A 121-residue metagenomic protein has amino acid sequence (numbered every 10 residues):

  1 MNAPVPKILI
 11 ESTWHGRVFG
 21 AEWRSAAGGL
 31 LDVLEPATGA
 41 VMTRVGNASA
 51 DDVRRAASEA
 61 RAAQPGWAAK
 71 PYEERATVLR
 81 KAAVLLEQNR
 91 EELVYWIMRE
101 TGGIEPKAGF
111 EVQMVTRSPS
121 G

Functional and structural regions predicted by a protein language model:
M1-V45, T77, K81, Q113: Terminal low-complexity tails and localization/encapsulation signals of metabolic enzymes
M42-G121: Glycine-rich loop-to-alpha-helix module at the N-terminal edge of alpha/beta enzyme cores
